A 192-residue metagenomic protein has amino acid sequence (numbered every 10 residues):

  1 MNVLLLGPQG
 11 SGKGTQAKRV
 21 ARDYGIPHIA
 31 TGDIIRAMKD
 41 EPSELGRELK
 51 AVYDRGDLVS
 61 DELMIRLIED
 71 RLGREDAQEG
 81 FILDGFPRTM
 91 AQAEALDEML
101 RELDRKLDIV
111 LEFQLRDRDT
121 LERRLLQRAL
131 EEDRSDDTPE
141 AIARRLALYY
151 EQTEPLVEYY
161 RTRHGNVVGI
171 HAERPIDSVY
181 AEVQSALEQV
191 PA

Functional and structural regions predicted by a protein language model:
M1-A192: Glycine-rich phosphate-binding loop of ATP-dependent small-molecule kinases
